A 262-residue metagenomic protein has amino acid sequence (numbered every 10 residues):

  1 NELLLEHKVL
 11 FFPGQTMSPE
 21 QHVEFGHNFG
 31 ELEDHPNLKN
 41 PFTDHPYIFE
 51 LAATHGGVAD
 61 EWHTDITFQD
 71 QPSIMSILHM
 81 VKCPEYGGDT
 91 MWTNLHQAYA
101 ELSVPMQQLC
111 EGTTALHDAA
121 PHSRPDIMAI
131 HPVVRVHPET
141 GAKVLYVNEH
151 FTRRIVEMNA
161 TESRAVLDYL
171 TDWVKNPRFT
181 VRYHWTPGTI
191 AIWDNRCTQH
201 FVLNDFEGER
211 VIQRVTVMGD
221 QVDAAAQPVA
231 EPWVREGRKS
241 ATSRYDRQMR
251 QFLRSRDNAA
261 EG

Functional and structural regions predicted by a protein language model:
N1-I190, N195-G262: Non-heme Fe(II) oxygenase catalytic core, chiefly the N-lobe of the double-stranded beta-helix
